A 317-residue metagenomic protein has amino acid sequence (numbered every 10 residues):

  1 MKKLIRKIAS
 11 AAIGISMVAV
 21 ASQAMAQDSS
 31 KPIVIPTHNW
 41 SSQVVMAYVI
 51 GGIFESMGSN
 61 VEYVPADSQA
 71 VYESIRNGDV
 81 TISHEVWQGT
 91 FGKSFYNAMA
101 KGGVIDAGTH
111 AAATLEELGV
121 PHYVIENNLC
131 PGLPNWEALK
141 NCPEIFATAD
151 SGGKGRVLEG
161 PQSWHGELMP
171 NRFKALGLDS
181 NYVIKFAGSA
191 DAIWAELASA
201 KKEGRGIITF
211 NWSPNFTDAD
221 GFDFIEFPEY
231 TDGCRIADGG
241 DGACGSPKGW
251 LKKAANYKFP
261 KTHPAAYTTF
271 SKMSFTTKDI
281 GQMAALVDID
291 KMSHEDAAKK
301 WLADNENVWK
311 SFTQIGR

Functional and structural regions predicted by a protein language model:
A24-V34, F54-E55, F146-K154, V308-R317: Immediate post-signal peptide segment of exported/extracytoplasmic ligand-binding proteins
D28-S42, S59-V64, K154-L158, F270: Short, well-ordered beta-strand elements
W40-S41, S59-R76, I184-E196: Short helix-initiation/N-cap motifs at beta->coil->alpha
A47, A66-G102, E196, F216-G221: Pocket-flanking alpha-helical
V80-H84, L158-I236: Ligand-binding pocket segment of bilobal, Venus flytrap-like solute-binding proteins
G103-L158: A conserved helix-loop-strand patch within extracytoplasmic ligand-binding domains of the periplasmic binding
E116-N128, K248-T262, A285-L286: A bilobed periplasmic-binding-protein/Venus flytrap-type ligand-binding module shared by bacterial periplasmic
Y267-R317: C-terminal functional modules
